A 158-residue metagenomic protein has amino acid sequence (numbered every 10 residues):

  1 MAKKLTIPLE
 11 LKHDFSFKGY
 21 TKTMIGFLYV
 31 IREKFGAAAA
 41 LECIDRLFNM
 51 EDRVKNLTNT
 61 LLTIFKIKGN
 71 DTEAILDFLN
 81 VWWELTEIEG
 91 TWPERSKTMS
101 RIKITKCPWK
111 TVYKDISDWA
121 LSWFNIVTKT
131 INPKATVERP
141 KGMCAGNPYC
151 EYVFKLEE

Functional and structural regions predicted by a protein language model:
M1-M99, C107-W119, W123, K129-Y149 (+1 more regions): N-terminal accessory segment detector
